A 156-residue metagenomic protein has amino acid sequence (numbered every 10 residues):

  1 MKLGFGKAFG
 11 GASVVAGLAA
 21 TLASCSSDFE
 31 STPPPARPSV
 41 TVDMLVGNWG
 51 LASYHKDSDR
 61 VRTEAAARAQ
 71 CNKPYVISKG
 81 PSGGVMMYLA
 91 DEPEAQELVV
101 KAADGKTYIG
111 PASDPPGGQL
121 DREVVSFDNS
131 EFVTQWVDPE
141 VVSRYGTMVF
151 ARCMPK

Functional and structural regions predicted by a protein language model:
K2-D59, T63, V149-K156: Amphipathic/hydrophobic helical signal segments and adjacent flexible N-terminal regions that mediate secretion
F29-P35, K106-K156: Beta-sheet ligand-binding and adhesion/scaffold domains
G47-N48, S82-M86, A103-P111, E131-V133: Short, hydrophobic/aromatic-rich segments at coil-to-beta transitions
L51, I77, V100, E123-S126: A structural signal for short, hydrophobic beta-strand segments that form beta-sheets in beta-rich/all-beta domains
H55, A90-P93, D138-E140: Solvent-exposed strand-loop boundary residues in beta-sheet-rich modules
R60-A102: N-terminal glycine/threonine-rich, aromatic-flanked beta-hairpin/loop signature
